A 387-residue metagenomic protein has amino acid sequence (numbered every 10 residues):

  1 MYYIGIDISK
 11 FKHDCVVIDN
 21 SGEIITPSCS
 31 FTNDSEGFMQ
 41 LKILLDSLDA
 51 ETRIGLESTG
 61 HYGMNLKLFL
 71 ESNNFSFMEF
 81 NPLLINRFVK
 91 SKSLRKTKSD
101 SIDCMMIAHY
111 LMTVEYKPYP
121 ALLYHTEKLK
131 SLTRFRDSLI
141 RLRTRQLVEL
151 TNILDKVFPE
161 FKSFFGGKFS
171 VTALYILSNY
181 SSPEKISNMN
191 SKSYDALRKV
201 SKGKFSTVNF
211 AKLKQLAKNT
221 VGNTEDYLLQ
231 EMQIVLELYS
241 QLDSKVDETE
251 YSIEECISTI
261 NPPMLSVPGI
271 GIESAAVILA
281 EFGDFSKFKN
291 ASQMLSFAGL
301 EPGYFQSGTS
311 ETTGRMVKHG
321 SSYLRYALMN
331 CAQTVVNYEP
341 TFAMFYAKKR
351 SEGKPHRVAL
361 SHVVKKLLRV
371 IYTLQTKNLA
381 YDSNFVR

Functional and structural regions predicted by a protein language model:
M1-R387: A detector of single, family-specific signature residues that are central to catalytic or substrate-handling motifs
